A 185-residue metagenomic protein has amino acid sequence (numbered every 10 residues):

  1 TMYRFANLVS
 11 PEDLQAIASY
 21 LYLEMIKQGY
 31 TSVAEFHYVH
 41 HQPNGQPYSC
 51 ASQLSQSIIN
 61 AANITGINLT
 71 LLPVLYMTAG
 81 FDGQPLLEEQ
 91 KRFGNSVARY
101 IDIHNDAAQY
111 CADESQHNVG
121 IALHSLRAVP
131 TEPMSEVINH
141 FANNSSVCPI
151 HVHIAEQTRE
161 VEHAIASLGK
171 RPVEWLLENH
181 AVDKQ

Functional and structural regions predicted by a protein language model:
T1-Q46, Q53: Metal-associated gating/positioning segment near the N- to mid-region
H41-Q185: Metal-coordinating catalytic core of metallo-dependent amide/deamination hydrolases
